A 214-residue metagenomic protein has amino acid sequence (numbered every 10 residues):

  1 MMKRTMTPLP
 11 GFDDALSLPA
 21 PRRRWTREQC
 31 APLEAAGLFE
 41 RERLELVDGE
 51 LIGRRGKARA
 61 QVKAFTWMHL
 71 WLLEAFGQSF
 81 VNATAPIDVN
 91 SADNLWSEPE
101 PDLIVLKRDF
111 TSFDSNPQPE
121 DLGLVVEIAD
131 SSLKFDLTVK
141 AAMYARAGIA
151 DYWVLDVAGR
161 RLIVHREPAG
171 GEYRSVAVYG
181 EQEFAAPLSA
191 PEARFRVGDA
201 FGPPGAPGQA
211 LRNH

Functional and structural regions predicted by a protein language model:
M1-H214: Gly/Pro/Ser/Thr-rich low-complexity, intrinsically disordered segments predominantly at protein N-termini
